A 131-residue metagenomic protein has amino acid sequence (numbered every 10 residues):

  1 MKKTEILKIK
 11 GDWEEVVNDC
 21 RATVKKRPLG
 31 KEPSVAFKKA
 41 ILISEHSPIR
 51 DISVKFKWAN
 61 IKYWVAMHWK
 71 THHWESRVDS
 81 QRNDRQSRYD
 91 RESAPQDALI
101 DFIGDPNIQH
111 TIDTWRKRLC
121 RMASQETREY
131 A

Functional and structural regions predicted by a protein language model:
M1-A131: Family-specific signature for flavin-dependent thymidylate synthase
